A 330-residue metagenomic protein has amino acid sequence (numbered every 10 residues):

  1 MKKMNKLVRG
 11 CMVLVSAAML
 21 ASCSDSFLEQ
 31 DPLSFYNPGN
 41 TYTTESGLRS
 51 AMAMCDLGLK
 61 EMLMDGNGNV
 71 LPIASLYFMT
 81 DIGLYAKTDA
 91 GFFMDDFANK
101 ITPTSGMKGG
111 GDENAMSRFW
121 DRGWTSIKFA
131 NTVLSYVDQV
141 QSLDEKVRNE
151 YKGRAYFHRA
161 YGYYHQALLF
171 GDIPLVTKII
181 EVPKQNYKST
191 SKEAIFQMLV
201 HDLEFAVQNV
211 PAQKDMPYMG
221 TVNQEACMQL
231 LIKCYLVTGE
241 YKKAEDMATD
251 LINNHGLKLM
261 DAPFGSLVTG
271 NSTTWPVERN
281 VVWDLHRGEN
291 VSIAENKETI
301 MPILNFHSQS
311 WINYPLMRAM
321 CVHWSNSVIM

Functional and structural regions predicted by a protein language model:
K2-C11: Bacterial N-terminal signal peptides that target proteins for export
S24-F92, E225, L231, Y235-M330: An aromatic- and glycine-enriched ligand-binding surface/loop that stacks and positions planar moieties
L33-N37, T177-K184: Short linear capping/connector segments at secondary-structure termini
E45-N67, K87-F170, N186, T190-A194 (+1 more regions): Conserved, well-structured interaction surfaces
D121, Q213-Q224, V237, N326: Outer-membrane beta-barrel proteins
A167-L168, P174, V237-E240: Short coil/turn linking the two alpha-helices of tandem helical-hairpin repeats
